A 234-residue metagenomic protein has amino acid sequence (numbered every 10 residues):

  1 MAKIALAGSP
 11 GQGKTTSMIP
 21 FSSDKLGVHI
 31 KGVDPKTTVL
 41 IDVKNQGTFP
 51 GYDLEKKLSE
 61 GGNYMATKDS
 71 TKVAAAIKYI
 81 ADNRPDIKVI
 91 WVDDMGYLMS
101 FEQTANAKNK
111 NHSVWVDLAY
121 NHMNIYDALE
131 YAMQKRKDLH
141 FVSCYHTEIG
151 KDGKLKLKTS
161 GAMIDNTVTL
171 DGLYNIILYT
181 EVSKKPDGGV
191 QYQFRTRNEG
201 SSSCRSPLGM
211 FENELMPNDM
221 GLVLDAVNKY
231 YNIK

Functional and structural regions predicted by a protein language model:
M1-R84, I90, Y97: Conserved P-loop
A7-S9, F141-L215: Phosphate-binding/switch region of NTP-binding enzymes
T16, P50, F101-E102, D152-K154 (+1 more regions): Short glycine-/acidic-enriched loop or helix-start segments at secondary-structure transitions that form or flank
K25, I80-A81, L129-M133, Y174: Hydrophobic, Leu/Ile/Phe/Ala-enriched alpha-helical segments that form helix-helix packing faces
D34-T37, R136-L139, G172-I176: Short glycine-/polar-rich loops that comprise or flank the Walker A/P-loop and associated switch/sensor motifs
D53, T104-A105, P186: Single-residue recognition of alpha-helix boundary sites
V89-T169: P-loop NTPase motor core
C204-K234: NTP-binding/hydrolysis catalytic cores, primarily Walker-type P-loop NTPases
